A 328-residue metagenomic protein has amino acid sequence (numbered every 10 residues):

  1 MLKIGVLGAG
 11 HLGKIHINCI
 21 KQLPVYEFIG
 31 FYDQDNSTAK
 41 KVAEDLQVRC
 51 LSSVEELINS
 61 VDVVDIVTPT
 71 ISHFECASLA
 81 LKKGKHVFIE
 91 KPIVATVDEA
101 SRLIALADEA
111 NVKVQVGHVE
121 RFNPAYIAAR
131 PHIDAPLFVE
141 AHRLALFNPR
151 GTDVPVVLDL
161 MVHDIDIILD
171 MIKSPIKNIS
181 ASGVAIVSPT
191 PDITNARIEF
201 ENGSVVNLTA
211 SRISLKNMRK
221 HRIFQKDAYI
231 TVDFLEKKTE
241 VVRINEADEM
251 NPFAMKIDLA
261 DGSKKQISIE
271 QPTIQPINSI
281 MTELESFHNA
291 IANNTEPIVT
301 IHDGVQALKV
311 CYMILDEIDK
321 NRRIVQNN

Functional and structural regions predicted by a protein language model:
M1-D45, I168: N-terminal Rossmann-like dinucleotide-binding module
H16, L46-I104: Beta-loop-alpha module in the N-terminal Rossmann-like domain of NAD(P)-dependent dehydrogenases, especially those
V48, K83-K85, A110-K113, S204: A short helix->loop->beta-strand "cap" motif at the edges of active sites that frequently abuts
S52, I89, V114-V116, E140-A141 (+1 more regions): Hydrophobic residues in well-ordered beta-strands that form the structural core
V63-I66, S286-N328: C-terminal helix-rich "cap/oligomerization" subdomain common to oxidoreductases
V94-G151: A contiguous active-site-proximal alpha/beta segment in oxidoreductase catalytic domains
G117-P124, A145-N178, P191-D192, G304: Mid-domain beta-loop-alpha active-site segment that forms a flexible, acidic cofactor/metal-binding surface
I165-I244, T273-I277, M281-N293, N327: Contiguous beta-strand/loop segments that form the cofactor/metal-binding neighborhood of enzyme cores
